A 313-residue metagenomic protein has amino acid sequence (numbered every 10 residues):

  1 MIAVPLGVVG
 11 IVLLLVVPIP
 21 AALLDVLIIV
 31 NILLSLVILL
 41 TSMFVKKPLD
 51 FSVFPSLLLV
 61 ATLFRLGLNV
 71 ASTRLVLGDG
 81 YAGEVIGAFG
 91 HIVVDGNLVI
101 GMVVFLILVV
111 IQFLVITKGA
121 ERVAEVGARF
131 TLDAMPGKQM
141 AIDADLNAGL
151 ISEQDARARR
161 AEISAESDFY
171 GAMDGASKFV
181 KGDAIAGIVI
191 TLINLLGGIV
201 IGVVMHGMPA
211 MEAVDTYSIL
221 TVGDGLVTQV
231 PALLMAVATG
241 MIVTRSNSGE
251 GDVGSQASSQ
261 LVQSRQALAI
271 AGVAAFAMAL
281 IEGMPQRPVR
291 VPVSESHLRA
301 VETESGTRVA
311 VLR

Functional and structural regions predicted by a protein language model:
I2-A3, L23-L34, Q229: Structural signature of hydrophobic alpha-helical transmembrane segments
G7-V12, V37-T41, D174, I270-M278: Hydrophobic, membrane-inserted alpha-helices
P18-A22, N97-L98, L280-V289: Transmembrane helix interruption/hinge and helix-loop junction motifs
L24, N31, L39-V60, V70-I92 (+4 more regions): Juxtamembrane helix-loop transition segments at the membrane interface in multi-pass membrane proteins
L27, R65, V123, A176 (+2 more regions): Residue-level signature of catalytic and energy-coupling elements of molecular machines, predominantly ATP/GTP-dependent
L66, V110, T221-L233, L280-Q286: Hydrophobic transmembrane alpha-helical segments of multi-pass transport and channel proteins
E166-L196, S264-V273: Transmembrane alpha-helical segments and their cytosolic interface motifs in multi-pass membrane proteins
S296-V301: Conserved small/polar residues in nucleotide/adenosyl-binding loops
